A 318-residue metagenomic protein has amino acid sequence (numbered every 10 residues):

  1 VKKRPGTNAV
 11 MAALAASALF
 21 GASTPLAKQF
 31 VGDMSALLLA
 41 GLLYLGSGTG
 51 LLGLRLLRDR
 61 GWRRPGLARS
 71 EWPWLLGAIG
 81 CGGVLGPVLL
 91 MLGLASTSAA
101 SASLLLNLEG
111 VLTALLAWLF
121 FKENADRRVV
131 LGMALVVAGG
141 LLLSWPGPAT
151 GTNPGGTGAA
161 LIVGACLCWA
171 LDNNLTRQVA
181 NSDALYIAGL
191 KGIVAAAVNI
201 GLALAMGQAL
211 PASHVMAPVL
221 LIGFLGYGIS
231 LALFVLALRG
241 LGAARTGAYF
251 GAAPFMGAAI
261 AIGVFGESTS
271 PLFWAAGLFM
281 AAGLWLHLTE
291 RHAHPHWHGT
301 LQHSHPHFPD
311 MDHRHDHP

Functional and structural regions predicted by a protein language model:
V1-L43, S47, G151-Q178: Glycine-/small-residue-enriched transmembrane alpha-helix faces in small-molecule transporters and effluxers
V10-L14, A68-A78, A125-V137, A159 (+2 more regions): Cytoplasmic-side transmembrane-helix entry/capping segments in multi-pass membrane proteins
S17, A40-L42, P87, S101-L108 (+2 more regions): Helix-helix packing/entry segments at the starts of transmembrane helices
A18-T24, L52, L56-S101, L106 (+3 more regions): Specific transmembrane alpha-helical segments of multi-pass solute transporters/efflux pumps, especially DMT/EamA
F30, L39, L43, G93 (+5 more regions): Hydrophobic/aromatic residues within transmembrane alpha-helices of multi-pass small-molecule transporters
D33-L85, L112, C168-D172, A188-G207: Transmembrane alpha-helices of multi-pass small-molecule transport proteins
S35-S47, L92-G110, P154-L167, S213-Y227 (+1 more regions): Structural signature of hydrophobic alpha-helical transmembrane segments
L51, L116, R128-G147, N199 (+3 more regions): Hydrophobic transmembrane alpha-helices of multi-pass small-molecule transport proteins
